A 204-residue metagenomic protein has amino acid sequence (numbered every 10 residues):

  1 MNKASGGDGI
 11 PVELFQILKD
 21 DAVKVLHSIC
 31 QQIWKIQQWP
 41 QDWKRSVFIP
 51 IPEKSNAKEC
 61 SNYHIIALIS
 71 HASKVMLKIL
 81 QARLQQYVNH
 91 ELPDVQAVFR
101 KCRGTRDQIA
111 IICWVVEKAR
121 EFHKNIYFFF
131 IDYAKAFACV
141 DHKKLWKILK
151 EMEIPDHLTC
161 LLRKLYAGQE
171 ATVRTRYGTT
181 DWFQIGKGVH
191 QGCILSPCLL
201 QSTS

Functional and structural regions predicted by a protein language model:
M1-S204: Conserved pre-catalytic core of RNA-dependent polymerases
